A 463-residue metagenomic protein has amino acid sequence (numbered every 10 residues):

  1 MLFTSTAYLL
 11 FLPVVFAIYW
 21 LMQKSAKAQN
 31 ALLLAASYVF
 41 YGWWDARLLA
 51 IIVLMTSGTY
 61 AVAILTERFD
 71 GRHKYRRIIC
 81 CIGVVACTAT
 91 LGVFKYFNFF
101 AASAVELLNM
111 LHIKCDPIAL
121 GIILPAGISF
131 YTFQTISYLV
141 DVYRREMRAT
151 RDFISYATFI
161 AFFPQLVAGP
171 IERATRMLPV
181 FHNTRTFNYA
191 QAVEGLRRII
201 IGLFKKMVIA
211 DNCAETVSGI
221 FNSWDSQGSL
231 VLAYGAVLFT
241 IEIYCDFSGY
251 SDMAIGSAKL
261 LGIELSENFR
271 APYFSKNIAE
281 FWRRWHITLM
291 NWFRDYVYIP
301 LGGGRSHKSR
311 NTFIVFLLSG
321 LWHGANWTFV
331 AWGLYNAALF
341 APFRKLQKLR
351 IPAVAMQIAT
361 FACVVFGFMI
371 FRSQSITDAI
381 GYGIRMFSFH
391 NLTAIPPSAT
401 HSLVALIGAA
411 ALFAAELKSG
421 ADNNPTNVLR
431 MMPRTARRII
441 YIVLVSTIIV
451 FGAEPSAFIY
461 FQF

Functional and structural regions predicted by a protein language model:
M1-Q462: Membrane-embedded transmembrane alpha-helical bundles that form the catalytic cores of multi-pass lipid-modifying
